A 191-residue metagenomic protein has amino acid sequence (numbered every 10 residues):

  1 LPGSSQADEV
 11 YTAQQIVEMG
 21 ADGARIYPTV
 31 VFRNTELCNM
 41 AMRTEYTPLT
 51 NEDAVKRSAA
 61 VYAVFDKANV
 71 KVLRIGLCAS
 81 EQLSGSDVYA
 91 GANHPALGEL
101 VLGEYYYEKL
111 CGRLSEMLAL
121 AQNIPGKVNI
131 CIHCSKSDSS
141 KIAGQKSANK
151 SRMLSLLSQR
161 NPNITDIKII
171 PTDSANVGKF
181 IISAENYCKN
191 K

Functional and structural regions predicted by a protein language model:
L1-V128: C-terminal scaffold of the Radical SAM
Q82-K191: Radical SAM enzyme core and accessory elements
